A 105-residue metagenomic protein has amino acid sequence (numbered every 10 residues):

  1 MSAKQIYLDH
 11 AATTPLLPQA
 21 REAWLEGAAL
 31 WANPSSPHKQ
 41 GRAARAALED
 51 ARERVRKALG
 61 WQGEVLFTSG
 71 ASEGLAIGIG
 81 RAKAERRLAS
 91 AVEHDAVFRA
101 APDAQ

Functional and structural regions predicted by a protein language model:
M1-Q105: Pyridoxal 5′-phosphate
